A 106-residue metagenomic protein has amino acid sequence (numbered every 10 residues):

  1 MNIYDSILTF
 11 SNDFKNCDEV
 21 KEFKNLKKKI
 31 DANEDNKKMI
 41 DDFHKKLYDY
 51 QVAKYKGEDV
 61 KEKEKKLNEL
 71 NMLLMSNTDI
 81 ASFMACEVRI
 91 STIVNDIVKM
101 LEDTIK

Functional and structural regions predicted by a protein language model:
M1-K106: Terminal, compositionally biased segments used for targeting/anchoring and flexible tails
